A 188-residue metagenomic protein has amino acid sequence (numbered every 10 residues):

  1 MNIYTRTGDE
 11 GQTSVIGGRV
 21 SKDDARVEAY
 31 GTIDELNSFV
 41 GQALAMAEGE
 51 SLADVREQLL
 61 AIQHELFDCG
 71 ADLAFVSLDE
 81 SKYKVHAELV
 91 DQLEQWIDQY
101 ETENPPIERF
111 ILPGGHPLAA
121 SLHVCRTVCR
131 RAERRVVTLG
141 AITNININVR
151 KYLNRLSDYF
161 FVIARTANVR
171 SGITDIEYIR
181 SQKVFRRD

Functional and structural regions predicted by a protein language model:
M1-D188: Phosphate/pyrophosphate-binding loop motifs in nucleotide- or prenyl diphosphate-using proteins
